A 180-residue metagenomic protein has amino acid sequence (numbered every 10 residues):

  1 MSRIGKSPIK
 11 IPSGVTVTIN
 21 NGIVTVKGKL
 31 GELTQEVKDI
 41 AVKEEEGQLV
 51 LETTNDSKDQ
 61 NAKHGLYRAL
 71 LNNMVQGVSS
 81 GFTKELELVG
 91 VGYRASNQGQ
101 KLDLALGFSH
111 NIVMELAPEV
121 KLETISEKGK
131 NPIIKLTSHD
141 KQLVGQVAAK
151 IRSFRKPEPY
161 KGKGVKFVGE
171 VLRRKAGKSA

Functional and structural regions predicted by a protein language model:
S2-H64, R68-A149, S153-A180: N-terminal intrinsically disordered, cationic/polar leader segments that include organellar targeting peptides
